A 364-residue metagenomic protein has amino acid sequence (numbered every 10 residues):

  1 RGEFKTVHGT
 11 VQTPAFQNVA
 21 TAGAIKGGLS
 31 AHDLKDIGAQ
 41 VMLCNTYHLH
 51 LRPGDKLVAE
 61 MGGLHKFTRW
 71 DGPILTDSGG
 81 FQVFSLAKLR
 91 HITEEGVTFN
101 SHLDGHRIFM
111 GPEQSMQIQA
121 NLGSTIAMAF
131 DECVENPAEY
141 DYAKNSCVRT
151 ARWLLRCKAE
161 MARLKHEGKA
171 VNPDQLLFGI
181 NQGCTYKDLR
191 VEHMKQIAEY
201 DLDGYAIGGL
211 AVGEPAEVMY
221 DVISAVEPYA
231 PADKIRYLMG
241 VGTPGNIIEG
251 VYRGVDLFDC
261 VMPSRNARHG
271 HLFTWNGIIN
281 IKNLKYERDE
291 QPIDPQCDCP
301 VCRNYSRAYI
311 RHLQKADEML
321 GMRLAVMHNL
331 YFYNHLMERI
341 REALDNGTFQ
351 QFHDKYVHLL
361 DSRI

Functional and structural regions predicted by a protein language model:
R1-E3, V11-A20, I25-G28, D131-P137 (+1 more regions): C-terminal extensions of enzymes
R1-V171, L284-E287: Non-catalytic, usually N-terminal nucleic-acid engagement modules in DNA/RNA processing proteins
G9, M42, D77, Q119 (+5 more regions): Conserved, mostly hydrophobic/aromatic
S115, S146, T150-W153, C157 (+5 more regions): Alpha-helical packing segments of well-folded alpha/beta enzyme cores
G123, L154, K158-M161, K165 (+4 more regions): Structural signal for hydrophobic packing residues in well-ordered secondary-structure cores of soluble enzyme domains
N136-E139, K144, G204-L210, M319-M322: Glycine- and acidic
Y140-A151, A159, D188-Y200, M327: Short, electropositive alpha-helical surface patch
E160, L164-H166, N172, L176-I293: Glycine-rich phosphate/ribose-binding loops and adjacent secondary-structure elements that form binding surfaces
